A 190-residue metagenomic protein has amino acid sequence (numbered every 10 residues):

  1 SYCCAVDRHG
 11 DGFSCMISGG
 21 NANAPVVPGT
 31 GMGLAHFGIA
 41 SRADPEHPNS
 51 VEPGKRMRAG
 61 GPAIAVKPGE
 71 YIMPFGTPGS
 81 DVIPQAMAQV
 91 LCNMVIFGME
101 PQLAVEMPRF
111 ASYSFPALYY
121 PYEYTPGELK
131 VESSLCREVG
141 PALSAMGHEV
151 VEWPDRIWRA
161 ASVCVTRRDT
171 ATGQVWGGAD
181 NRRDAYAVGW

Functional and structural regions predicted by a protein language model:
S1-P154: Proteins synthesized as precursors that undergo proteolytic processing into mature forms
R8, K130-W190: Cofactor-centric catalytic regions
